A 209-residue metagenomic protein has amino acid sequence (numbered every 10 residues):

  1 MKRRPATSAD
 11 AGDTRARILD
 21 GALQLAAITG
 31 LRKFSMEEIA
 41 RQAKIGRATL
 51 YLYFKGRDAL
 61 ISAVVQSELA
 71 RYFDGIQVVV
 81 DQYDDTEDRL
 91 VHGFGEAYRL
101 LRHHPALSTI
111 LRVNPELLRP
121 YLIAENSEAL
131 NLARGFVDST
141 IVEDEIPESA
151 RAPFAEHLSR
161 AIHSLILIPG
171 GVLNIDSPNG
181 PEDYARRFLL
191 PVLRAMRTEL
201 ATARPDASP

Functional and structural regions predicted by a protein language model:
M1-D13, L193-P209: N-terminal intrinsically disordered/low-complexity leader segments
M1-Q42, A59, A70: Basic, helix-initiating cap at the start of DNA-binding domains
G21-L25, L100, A161: Short amphipathic alpha-helical elements of helix-turn-helix/winged-helix folds
K44-F54: Short hydrophobic/aromatic patch on the recognition helix
A63, Q77-A106, A155-L158: Hydrophobic alpha-helical connector segments
A70-F73, T109, L118-S159: Amphipathic alpha-helical packing segments from all-alpha helical-bundle domains
R112, I123, V142-L189, M196-R204: Hydrophobic/aromatic-rich alpha-helical bundle segments in the mid-to-C-terminal region
